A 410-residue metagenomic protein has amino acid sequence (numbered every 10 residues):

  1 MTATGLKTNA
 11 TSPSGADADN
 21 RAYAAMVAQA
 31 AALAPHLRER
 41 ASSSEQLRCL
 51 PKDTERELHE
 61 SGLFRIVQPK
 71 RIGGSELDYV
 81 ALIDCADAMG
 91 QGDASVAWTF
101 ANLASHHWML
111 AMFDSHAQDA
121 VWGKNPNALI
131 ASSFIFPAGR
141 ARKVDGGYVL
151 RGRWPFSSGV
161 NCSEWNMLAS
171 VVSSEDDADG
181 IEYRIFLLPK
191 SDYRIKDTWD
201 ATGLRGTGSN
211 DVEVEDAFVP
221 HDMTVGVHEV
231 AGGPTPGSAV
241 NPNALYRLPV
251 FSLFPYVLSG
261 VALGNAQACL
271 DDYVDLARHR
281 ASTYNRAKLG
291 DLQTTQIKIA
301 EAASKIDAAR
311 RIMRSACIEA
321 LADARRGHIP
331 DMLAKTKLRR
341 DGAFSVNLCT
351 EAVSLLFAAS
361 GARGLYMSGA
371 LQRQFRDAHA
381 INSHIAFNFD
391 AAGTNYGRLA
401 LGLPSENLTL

Functional and structural regions predicted by a protein language model:
M1-A22, A391-L410: Intrinsic disorder at enzyme termini
A28-A31, G264, A300-D307, R339 (+3 more regions): Generic structural signal for well-ordered, non-transmembrane alpha-helical segments in soluble/cytosolic regions
R38, S42-E45, D307-F344, F357-L365: C-terminal helix-coil-helix/basic helical segment that borders enzyme active sites and/or dimer interfaces and provides
C49-E60, R65-S163, A178: Glycine-rich flavin
R153-Y193, D197-T198: DPxDG-like acidic metal-binding loop motif
F156-G159, T207, I381-H384: Glycine-rich phosphate/pyrophosphate-binding beta-alpha loops
T202-G203, S209-I306: Glycine-rich beta->alpha junctions and the first turn(s) of the following alpha-helix
A362-L410: Glycine-rich phosphate/cofactor-binding loops in nucleotide/flavin-utilizing enzymes
